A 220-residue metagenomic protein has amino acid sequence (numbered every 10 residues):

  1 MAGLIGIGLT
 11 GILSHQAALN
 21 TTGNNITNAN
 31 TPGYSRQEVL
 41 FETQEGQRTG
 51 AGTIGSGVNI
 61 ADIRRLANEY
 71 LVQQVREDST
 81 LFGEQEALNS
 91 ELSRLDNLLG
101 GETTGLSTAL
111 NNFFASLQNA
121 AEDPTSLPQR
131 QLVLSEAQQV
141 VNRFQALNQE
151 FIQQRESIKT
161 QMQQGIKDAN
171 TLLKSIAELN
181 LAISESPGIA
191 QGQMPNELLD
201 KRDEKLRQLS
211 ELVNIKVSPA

Functional and structural regions predicted by a protein language model:
M1-Q138, N142-A146, E150-I152, I158 (+2 more regions): Bacterial Type III/flagellar export signals at protein N-termini
A137-P187: Long, non-coiled-coil amphipathic alpha-helical linker/lever segments that couple catalytic cores to other domains
S186, A190-Q191, R202-R207: Aromatic-residue-lined binding/catalytic grooves and analogous aromatic/hydrophobic interfacial grooves in multimeric
G192-N196: Flexible, glycine/proline-enriched loop segments at strand-loop-helix junctions that form or flank small-ligand binding
